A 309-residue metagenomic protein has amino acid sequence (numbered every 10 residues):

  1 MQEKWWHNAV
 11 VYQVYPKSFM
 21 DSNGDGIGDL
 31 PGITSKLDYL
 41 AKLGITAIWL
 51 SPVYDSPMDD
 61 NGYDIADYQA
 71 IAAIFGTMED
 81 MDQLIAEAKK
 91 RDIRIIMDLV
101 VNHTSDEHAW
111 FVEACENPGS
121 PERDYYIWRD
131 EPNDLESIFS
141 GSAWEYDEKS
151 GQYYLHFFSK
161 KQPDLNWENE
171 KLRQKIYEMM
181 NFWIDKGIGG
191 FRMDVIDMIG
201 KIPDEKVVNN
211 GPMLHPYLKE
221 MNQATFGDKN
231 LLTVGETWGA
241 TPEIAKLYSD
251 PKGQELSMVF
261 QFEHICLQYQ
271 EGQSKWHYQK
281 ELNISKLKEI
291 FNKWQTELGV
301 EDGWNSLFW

Functional and structural regions predicted by a protein language model:
M1-F182, K186-R192, D197: N-terminal structural segment of carbohydrate-active enzymes
P16, P31, P118-P121, P163 (+5 more regions): Proline-rich intrinsically disordered, low-complexity coils
D29, A73, T77, E168-L172 (+5 more regions): Residue-level preference for long, well-ordered alpha-helices that form the structural scaffold of enzyme catalytic
L37-D38, M81-I85, M180-N181, H215-N222 (+2 more regions): Generic structural signal for well-ordered alpha-helices, preferentially at hydrophobic/aromatic core positions
V53, K161, K206, W276-Q279: Residue-level detector of alpha-helix boundaries and kinks
D106-I138, N222-W309: Conserved alpha/beta catalytic core and glycan-binding cleft of carbohydrate-active enzymes
D164-E243, C266-Q268: Active-site neighborhood of glycoside hydrolase catalytic domains
